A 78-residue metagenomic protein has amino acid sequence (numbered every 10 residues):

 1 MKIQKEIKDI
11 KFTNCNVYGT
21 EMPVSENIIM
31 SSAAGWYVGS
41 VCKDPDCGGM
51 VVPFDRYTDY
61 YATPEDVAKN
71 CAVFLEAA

Functional and structural regions predicted by a protein language model:
M1-M50, L75-A77: Short N-terminal "domain-start" leader segments that mark the transition from disordered tails or signal peptides into
C42-D66: A short, exposed loop/beta-hairpin motif centered on an aromatic-Gly-Thr core
